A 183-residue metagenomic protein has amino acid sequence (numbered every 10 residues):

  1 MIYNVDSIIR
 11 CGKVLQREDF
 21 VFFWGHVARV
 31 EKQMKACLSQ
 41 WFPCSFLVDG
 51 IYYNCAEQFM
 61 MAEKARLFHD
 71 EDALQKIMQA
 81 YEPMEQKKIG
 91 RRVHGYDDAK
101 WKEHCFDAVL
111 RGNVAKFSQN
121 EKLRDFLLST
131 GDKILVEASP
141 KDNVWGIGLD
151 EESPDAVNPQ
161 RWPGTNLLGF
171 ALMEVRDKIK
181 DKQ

Functional and structural regions predicted by a protein language model:
M1-Q183: Charged, low-complexity intrinsically disordered segments
